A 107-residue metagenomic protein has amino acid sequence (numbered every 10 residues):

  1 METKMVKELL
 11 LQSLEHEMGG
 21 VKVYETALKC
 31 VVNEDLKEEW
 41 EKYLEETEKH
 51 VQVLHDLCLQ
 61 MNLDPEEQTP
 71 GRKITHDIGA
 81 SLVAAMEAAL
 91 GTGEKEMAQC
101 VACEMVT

Functional and structural regions predicted by a protein language model:
T3-S13, N33-V53, A98-V106: Alpha-helical scaffold segments that form or flank carboxylate-/histidine-based iron centers
V6-K29, I74-T107: Acidic/histidine-rich alpha-helical segments that form the ligand environment of transition-metal centers
E34-S81, A85: Conserved alpha-helical segments that form or flank metal/cofactor-binding pockets of metalloenzymes
